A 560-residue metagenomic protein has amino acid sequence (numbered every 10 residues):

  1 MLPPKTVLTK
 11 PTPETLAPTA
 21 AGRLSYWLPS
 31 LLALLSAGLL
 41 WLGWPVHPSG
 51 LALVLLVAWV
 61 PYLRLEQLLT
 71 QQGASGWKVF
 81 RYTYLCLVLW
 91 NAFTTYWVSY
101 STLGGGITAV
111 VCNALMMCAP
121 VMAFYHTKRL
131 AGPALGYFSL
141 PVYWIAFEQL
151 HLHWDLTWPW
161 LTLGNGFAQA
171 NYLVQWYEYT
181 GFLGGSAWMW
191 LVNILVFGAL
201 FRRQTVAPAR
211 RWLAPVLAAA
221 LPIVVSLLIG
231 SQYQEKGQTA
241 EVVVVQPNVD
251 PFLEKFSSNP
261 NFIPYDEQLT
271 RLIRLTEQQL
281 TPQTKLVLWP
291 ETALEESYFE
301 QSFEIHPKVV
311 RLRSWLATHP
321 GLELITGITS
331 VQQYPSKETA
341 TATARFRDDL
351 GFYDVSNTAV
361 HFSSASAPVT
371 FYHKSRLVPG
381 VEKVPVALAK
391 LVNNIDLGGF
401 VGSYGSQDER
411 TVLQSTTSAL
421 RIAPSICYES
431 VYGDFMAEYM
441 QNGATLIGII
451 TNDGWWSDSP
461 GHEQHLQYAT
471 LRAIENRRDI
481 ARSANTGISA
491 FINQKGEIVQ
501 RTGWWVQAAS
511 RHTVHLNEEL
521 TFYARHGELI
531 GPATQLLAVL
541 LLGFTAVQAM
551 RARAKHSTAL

Functional and structural regions predicted by a protein language model:
L2-Y233, S457-D458, R472, A484 (+2 more regions): Membrane-embedded alpha-helical bundles of multi-pass enzymes that act on lipidic or dolichyl-linked glycan substrates
T12-L16, L28, A219-P282, N452 (+4 more regions): Non-cytosolic juxtamembrane linkers/loops that tether extracellular or periplasmic domains to nearby transmembrane
L34, N171, G237, H319 (+6 more regions): A generic fold-level signal
H47-Y62, Q246, Q283-E300, A444 (+1 more regions): Short, conserved active-site loops that position catalytic residues or coordinate cofactors/metal ions across diverse
V98-G104, L152-T180, A344-Y428, G433: Active-site catalytic loop in hydrolytic enzyme cores
N113, P141-V142, L286, T292-L294 (+4 more regions): CN hydrolase (nitrilase-like) catalytic-core segments centered on the catalytic cysteine and neighboring Lys/Glu
L227-P379, V412-S418, P424, Y428: Soluble catalytic regions of membrane-associated enzymes that act on cell-envelope and secretory-pathway components
